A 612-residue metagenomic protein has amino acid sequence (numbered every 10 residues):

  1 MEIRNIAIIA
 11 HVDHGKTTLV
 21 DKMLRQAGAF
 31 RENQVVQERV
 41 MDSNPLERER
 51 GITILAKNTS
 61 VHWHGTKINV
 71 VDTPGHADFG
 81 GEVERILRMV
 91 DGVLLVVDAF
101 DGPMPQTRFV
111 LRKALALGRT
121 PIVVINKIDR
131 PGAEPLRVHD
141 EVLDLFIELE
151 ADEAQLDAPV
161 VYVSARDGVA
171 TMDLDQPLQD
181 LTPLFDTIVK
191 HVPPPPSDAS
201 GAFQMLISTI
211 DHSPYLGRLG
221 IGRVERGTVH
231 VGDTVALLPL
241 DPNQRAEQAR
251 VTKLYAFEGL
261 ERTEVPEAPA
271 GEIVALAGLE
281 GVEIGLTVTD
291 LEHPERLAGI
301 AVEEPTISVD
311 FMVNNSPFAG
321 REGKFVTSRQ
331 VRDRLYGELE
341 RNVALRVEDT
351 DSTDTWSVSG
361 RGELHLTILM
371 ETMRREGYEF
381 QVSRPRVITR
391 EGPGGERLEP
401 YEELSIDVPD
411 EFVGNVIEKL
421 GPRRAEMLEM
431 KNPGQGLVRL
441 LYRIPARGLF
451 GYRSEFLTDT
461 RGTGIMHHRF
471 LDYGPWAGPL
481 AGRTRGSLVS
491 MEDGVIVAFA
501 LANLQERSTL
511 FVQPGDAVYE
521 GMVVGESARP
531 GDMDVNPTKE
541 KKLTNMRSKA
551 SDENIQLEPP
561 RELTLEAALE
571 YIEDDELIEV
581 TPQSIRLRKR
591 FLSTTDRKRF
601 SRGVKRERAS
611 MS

Functional and structural regions predicted by a protein language model:
M1-V97, D101, E141, I210-S213: P-loop NTPase switch module centered on the Walker A-proximal segment
I3-T18, P103-R112, G118-T120, I128 (+12 more regions): Conserved structured catalytic cores and adjacent interaction surfaces of nucleotide-binding/hydrolyzing enzymes
V35-R39, L149-V163, P195-L206, N243-F257 (+8 more regions): Interdomain boundary/hinge elements
T120, R130-K190: Canonical P-loop GTPase G-domain recognition
R166, Q179-I221, E225-V229, Y473 (+2 more regions): Accessory interdomain/linker segments of ATP-dependent helicases and helicase-like nucleic-acid enzymes that mediate
Q204-V309, A319-R321, F325, R485 (+3 more regions): Conserved nucleotide-binding/hydrolysis modules and their immediate coupling elements across P-loop/ASCE NTPase motors
F257, R262-A268, L398, I444 (+3 more regions): Long insertion/accessory domains within large nucleic-acid-processing enzymes
S316-L339, N554, E558-P560: A short, contiguous, amphipathic alpha-helix enriched in charged residues
